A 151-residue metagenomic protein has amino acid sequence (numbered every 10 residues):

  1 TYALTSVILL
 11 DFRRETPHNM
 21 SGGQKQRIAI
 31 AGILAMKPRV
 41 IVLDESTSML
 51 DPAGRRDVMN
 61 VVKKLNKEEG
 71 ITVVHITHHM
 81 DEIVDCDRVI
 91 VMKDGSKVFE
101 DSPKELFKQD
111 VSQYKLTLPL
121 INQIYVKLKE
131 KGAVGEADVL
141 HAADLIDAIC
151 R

Functional and structural regions predicted by a protein language model:
T1-F12: Conserved ABC ATPase "signature" region
T16-M20, Q24: Conserved ABC ATPase signature
K37: Conserved catalytic motifs of ABC-family nucleotide-binding domains
I41-D44: Catalytic Walker B motif of ABC-type/P-loop ATPase nucleotide-binding domains
G70-I76: Conserved H-loop
S96-I121: Conserved beta-strand-loop-alpha-helix hinge in the C-terminal portion of ABC ATPase nucleotide-binding domains
S112-R151: ABC ATPase nucleotide-binding domains
